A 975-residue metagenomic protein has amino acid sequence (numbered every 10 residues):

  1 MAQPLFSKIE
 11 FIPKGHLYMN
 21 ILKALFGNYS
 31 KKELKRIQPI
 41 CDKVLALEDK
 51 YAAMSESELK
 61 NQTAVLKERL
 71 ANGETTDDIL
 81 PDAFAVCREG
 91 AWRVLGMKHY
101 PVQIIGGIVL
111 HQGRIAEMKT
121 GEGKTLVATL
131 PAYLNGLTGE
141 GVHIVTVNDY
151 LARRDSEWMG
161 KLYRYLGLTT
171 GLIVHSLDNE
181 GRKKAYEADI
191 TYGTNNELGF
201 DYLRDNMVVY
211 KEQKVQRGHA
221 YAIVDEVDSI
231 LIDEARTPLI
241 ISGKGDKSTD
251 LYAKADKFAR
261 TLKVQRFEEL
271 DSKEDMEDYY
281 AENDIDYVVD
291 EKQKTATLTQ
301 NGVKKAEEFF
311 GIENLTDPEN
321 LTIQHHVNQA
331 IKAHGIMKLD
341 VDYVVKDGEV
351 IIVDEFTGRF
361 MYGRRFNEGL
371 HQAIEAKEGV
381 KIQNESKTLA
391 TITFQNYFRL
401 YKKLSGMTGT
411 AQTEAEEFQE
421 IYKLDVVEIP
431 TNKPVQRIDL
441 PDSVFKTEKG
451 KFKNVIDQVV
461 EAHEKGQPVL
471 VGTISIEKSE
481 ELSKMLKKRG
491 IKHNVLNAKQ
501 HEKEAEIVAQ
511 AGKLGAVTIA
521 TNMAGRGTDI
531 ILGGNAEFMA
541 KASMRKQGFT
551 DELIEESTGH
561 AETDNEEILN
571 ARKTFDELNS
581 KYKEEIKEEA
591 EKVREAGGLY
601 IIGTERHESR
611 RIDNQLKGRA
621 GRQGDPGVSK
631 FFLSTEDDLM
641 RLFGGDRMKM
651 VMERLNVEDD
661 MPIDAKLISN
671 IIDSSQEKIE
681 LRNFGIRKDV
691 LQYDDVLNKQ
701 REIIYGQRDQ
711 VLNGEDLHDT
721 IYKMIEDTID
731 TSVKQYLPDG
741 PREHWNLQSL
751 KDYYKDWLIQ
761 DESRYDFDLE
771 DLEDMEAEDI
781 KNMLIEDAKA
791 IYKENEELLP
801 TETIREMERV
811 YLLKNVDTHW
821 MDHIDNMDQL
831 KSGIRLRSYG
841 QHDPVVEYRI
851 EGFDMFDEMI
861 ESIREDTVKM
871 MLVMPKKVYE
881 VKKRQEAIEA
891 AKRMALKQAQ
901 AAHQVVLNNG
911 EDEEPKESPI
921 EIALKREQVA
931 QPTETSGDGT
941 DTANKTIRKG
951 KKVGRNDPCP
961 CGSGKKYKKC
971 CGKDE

Functional and structural regions predicted by a protein language model:
A2, F6-P13, Y18-N656, Y705-G706 (+2 more regions): Conserved P-loop NTPase motor core
Y51, Y343-I351, T357-R364, R594 (+6 more regions): Extended, charged helical/alpha-beta scaffold domains that provide interaction surfaces
R93, Q329-K338, E585-K587, K734 (+2 more regions): Flexible, glycine/threonine-enriched loop-and-boundary segments that flank and lead into catalytic domains of large
K211, T946-R948: Short, P/G- and charge-enriched loop/turn segments at secondary-structure junctions
G466-S479, G714, L769-E773, P960: Short, Lys/Glu-rich amphipathic helical modules
V471, I519, W820, F856 (+2 more regions): Hydrophobic, well-ordered secondary-structure elements that form the walls of internal hydrophobic environments
K949-K968, G972: Short Cys/His-rich zinc-binding micro-motifs
